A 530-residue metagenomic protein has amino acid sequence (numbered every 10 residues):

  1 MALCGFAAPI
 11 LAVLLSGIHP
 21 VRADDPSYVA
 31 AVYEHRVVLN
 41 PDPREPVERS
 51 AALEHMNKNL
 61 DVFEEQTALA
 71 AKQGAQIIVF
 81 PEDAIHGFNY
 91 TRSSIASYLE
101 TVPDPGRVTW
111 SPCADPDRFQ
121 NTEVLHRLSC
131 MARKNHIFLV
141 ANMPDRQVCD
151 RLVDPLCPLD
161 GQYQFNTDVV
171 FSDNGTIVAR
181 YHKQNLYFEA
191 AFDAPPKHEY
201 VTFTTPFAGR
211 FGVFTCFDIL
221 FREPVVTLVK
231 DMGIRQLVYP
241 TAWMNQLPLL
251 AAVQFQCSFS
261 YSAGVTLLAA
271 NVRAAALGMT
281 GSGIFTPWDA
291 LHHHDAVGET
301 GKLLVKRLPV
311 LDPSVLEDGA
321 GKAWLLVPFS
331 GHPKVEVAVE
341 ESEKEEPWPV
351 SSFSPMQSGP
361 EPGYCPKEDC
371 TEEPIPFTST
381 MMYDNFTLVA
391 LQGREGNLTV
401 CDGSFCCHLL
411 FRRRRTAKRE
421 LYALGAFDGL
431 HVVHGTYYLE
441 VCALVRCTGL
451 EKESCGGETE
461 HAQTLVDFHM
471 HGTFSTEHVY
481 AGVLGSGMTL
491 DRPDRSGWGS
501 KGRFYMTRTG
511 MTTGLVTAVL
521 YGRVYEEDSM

Functional and structural regions predicted by a protein language model:
M1-A7: Bacterial N-terminal signal peptides that target proteins for export
I10-Y28: N-terminal signal peptide
S27-A52, R180-K183, T202, G209-D218 (+2 more regions): Active-site-proximal beta-strand elements of phosphoester/diester hydrolases
A30-V32, L267-A269, S282: Conserved beta-strand scaffold positions in the cores of enzyme catalytic domains, especially in NTP/NDP-utilizing
A52-N174, W243-T266, V272-A275, D428-H431 (+5 more regions): Cys-nucleophile CN-hydrolase/nitrilase-fold catalytic domain and related Cys-dependent amidase chemistry that acts on
D117-F119, L125-I137, M143-Q236, P240-C257 (+8 more regions): Active-site catalytic loop in hydrolytic enzyme cores
N271-M530: C-terminal beta-strand edge segments of enzyme domains
